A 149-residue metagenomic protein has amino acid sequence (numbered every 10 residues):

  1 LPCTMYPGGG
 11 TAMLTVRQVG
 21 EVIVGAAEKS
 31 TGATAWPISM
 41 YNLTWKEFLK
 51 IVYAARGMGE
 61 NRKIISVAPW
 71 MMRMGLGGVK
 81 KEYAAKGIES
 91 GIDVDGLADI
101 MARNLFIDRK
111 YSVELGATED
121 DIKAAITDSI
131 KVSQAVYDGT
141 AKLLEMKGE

Functional and structural regions predicted by a protein language model:
L1-L14: A conserved pocket-lining segment of Rossmann-fold NAD(P)-dependent short-chain dehydrogenase/reductase
L14, M40-L43, D120: Residue-level signal for the nucleotide or nucleotide-sugar donor/cofactor binding architecture
V19, I23, I38, F48 (+2 more regions): Non-catalytic, hydrophobic alpha-helical segments
A26-W36, M58-N61: Glycine/proline-rich active-site loop of Rossmann-fold NAD(P)-dependent oxidoreductases
K29-S30, A55, V136-G139: Generic structural signal for alpha-helix termini and adjacent loop/cap motifs
T44-W45, L144: C-terminal catalytic/substrate-binding lobe primarily of soluble NAD(P)-dependent oxidoreductases
K50-A102: Terminal hydrophobic/aromatic helix or amphipathic segment near a protein terminus
I107-E149: Amphipathic terminal alpha-helices
